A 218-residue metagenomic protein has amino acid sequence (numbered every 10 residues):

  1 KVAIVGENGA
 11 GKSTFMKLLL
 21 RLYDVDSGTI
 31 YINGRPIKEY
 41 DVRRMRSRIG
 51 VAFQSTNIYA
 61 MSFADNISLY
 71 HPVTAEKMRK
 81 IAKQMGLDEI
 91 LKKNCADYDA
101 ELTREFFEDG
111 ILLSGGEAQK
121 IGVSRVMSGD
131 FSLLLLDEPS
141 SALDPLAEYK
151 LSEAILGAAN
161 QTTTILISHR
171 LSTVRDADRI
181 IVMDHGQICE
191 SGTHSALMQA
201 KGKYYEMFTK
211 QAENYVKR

Functional and structural regions predicted by a protein language model:
E7-A10: Walker A (P-loop) phosphate-binding loop of ABC-type ATPase nucleotide-binding domains
L20: Helix-to-loop junction immediately C-terminal to a conserved catalytic motif
G28-R35, M45: Conserved ABC transporter NBD signature motif
Y31, D88-I121, M127-D130, N214-R218: ABC-fold ATPase nucleotide-binding domain signature/coupling loops
A96-D97, E153, R175-R218: C-terminal portion of ABC ATPase nucleotide-binding domains
L134-E138: Catalytic Walker B motif of ABC-type/P-loop ATPase nucleotide-binding domains
P145-L146: Helix N-cap at the start of a conserved alpha-helix in ABC-type nucleotide-binding domains
G157-L166, V174: Conserved catalytic loops of ABC-family nucleotide-binding domains
